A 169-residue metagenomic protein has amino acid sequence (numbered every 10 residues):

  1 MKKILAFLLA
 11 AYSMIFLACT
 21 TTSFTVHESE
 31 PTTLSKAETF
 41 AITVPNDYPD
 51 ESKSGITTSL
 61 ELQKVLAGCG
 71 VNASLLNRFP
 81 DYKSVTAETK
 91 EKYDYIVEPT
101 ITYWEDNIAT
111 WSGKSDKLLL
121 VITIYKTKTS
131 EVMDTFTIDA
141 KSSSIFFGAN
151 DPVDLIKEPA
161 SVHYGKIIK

Functional and structural regions predicted by a protein language model:
M1-I4: Positively charged n-region of N-terminal signal peptides that target proteins for export
L8-F16: Bacterial N-terminal signal peptides
A11, T32, E88-E91: Structural motif
F16-V71, G165-K169: A structural "domain/chain start" motif
C19-E38, K126-K169: C-terminal/domain-edge helix-coil "capping" segments
T20-T22, D81-M133, S143-F146: Surface-exposed short loop/turn segments
N46-S52, A109-T110, S144-N150: Second-shell loop/turn segments in exported
N72-F79: A short beta-strand-loop structural module common to alpha/beta enzyme folds
